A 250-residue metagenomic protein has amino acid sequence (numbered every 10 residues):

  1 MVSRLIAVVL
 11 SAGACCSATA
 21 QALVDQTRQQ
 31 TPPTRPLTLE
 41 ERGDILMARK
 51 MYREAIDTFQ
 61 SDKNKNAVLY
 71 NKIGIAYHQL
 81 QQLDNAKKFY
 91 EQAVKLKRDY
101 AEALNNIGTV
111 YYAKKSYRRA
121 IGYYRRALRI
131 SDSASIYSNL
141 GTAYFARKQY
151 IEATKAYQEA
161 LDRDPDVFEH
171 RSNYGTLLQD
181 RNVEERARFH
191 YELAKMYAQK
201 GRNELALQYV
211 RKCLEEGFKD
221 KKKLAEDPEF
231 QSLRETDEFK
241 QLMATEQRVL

Functional and structural regions predicted by a protein language model:
V2-L37, A48: Long, contiguous interaction/recruitment modules in multidomain scaffold/adaptor proteins
Q21-P36, D180, E184-A187, Y197 (+2 more regions): Terminal, low-structured helical/coil segments at or just beyond the last alpha-helical repeat
P33, N64, R98, S131-D132 (+3 more regions): Short coil turns that delineate tetratricopeptide repeat
T34-Q82, T109: Alpha-helical segment of the N-proximal tetratricopeptide repeat
E41, K72-I75, N106, N139 (+3 more regions): Canonical tetratricopeptide repeat
M47, N71, I75-H78, K95 (+4 more regions): Position-specific recognition of the canonical hydrophobic site in helix A of tetratricopeptide repeat
A48-D57, Q79-Q92, K114-R126, S131 (+2 more regions): Structural signature of tandem alpha-helical TPR/SEL1-like repeats, specifically the intra-repeat loop/turn
